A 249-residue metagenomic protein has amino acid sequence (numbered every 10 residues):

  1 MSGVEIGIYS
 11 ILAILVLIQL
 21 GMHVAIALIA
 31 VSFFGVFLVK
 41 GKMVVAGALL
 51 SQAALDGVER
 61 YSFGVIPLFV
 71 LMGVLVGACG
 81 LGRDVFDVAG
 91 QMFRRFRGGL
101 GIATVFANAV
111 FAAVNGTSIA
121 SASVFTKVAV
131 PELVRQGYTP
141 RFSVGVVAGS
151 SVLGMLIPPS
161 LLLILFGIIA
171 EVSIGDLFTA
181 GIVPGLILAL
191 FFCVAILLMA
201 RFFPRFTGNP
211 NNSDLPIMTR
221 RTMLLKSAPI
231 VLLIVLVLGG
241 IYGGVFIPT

Functional and structural regions predicted by a protein language model:
M1-T249: Alpha-helical transmembrane segments of multi-pass membrane transport proteins
